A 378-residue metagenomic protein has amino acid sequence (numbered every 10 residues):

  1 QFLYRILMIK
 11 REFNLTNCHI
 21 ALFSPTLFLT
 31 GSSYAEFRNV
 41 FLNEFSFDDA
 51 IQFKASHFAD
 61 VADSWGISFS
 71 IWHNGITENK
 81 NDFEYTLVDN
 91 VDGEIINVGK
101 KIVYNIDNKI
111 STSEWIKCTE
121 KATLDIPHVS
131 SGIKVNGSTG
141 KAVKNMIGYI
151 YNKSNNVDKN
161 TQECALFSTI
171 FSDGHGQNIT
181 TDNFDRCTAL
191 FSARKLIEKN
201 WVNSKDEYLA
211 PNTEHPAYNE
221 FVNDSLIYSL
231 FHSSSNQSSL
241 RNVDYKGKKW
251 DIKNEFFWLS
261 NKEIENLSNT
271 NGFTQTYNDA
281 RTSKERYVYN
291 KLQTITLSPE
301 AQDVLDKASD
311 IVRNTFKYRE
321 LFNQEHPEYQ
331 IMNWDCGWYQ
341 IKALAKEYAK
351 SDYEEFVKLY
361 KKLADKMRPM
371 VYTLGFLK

Functional and structural regions predicted by a protein language model:
Q1-F53: Conserved Class I SAM-dependent methyltransferase catalytic core
L15, A62-W65: A generic fold-level signal
H19, D48-A50, G66-I71, G148 (+2 more regions): Ordered hydrophobic segments in well-structured contexts
S24-F28, K54-A55, N74-I76, D89: Short, flexible loop/turn elements at secondary-structure junctions
F53-V61: Catalytic micro-motifs at enzyme active sites that drive phosphoryl/nucleotidyl and oxygen chemistry
S64-V129: Flexible, glycine-/basic-rich loop-and-beta segments that form/coincide with the SAM-dependent methyltransferase
W115, K121-V143, I147-K153: Long, compositionally biased stretches enriched for glycine and/or charged residues
G140-K378: C-terminal target-recognition/interaction regions appended to catalytic cores
